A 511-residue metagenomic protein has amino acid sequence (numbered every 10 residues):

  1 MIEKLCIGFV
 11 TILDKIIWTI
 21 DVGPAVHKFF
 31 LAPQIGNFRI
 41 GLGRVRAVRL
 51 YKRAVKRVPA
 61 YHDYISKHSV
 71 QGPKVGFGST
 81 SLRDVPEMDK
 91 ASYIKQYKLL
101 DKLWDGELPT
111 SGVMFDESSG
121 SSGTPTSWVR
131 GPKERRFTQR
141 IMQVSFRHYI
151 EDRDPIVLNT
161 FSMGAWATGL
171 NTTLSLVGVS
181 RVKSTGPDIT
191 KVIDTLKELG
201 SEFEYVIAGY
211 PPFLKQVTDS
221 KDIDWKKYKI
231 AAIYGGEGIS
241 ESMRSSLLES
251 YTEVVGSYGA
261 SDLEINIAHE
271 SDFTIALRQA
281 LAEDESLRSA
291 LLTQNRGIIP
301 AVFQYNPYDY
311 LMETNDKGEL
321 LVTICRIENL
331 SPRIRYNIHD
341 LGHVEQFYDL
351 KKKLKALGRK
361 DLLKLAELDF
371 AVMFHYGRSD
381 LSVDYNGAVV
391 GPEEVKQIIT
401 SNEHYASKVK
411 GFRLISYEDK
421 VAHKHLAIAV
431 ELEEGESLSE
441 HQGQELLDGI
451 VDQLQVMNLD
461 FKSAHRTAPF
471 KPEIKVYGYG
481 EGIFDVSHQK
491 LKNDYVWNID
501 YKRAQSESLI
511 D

Functional and structural regions predicted by a protein language model:
M1-H148, D152-D154, D419-D511: Nucleotide 5′-phosphate-binding alpha/beta core
I2-G23, E87-S286, T293, D500-Y501 (+1 more regions): Active-site phosphate/ATP/adenylate-binding loop shared across adenylate-forming ligases
F38, V48, I298-A301, V383-N386: Active-site rim elements
V58, Y210-P211, P392: Helix N-cap/beta->alpha junction signal
I65, S145-Y149, L176, L196-L199 (+5 more regions): Hydrophobic, Leu/Ile/Phe/Ala-enriched alpha-helical segments that form helix-helix packing faces
L158-N159, L321, A429: Short, well-ordered beta-strand segments
I207, L330, I334-H465, Q489: AMP-binding/adenylate-forming catalytic core of the ANL superfamily
S245-K360: Conserved AMP-binding/adenylate-forming
